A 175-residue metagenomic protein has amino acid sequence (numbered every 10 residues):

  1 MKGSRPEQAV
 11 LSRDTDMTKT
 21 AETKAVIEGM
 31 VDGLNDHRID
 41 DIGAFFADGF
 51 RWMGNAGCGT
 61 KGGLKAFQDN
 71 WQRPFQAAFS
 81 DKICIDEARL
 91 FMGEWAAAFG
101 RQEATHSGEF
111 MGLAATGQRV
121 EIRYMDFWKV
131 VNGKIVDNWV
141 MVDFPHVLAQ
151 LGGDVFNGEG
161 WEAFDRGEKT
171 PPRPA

Functional and structural regions predicted by a protein language model:
K2-D48, F156-A175: Short, low-complexity N-terminal intrinsically disordered segments enriched in polar/charged residues
T23-E28, W52, Q72-F75, M125-W128 (+4 more regions): Short, structured motif recognition centered on aromatic/hydrophobic residues
D40-E94, R101-E103: A solvent-exposed, acidic/Ser-Thr-rich amphipathic alpha-helical stretch
A56, H106-V120: A cross-kingdom feature marking solvent-exposed beta-strand/loop segments within repeated, beta-rich binding/scaffold
I83-C84, E121-M125: Short, surface-exposed coil-to-beta transition loops
R89-A97, K129-V136: A short, structured loop/turn motif at beta-sheet edges
N138-L148: Short, solvent-exposed aromatic-acidic interface loops
H146-N157: A short, polar/charged loop-to-alpha-helix boundary motif
